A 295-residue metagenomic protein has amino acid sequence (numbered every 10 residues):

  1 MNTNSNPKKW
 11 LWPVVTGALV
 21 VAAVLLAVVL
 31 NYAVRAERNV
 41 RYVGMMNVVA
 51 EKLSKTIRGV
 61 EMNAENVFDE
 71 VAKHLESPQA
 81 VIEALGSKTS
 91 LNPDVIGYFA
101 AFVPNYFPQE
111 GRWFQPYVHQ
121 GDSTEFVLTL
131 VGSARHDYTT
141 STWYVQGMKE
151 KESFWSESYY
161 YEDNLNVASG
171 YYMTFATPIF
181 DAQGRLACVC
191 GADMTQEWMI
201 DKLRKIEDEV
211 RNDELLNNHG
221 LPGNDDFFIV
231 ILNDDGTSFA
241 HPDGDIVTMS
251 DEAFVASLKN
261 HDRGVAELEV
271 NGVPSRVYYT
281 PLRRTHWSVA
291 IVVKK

Functional and structural regions predicted by a protein language model:
M1-S5: N-terminal sensory and localization modules of signal-transduction and trafficking proteins
K8-A80, S87, D94, Y172 (+3 more regions): Juxtamembrane extracytoplasmic/periplasmic/luminal helical "stalk" adjacent to the first N-terminal
L75-A80, A100-A101, S156-Y159, V189: Surface-exposed patches in mature extracellular/periplasmic domains of secreted proteins
I82-S90, V189-D245: Solvent-exposed, extracytoplasmic
L91-V167, D235-E252: Extracellular/periplasmic ligand-sensing ectodomains of membrane signal-transduction proteins
F102, I179, I231-L232: Hydrophobic beta-strand positions
A168-E209, Y278-T280, H286-K295: Conserved beta-strands of PAS-like sensory domains
G223, D234, D243-K295: Extracellular/periplasmic juxtamembrane segments that couple receptor/chemosensory ectodomains to their
